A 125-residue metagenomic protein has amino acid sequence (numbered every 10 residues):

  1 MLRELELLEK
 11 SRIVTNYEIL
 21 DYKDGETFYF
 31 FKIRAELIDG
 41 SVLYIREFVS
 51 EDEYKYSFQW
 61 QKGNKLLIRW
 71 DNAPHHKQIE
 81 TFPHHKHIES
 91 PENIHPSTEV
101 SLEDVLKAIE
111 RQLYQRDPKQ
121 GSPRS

Functional and structural regions predicted by a protein language model:
M1-Y44, V49-E51, P123: Negatively charged, low-complexity tracts enriched in Asp/Glu with abundant Ser/Thr
T15, E26, K65, S97-T98: Generic secretory/membrane-interface signal
T27, D52-N64, L106-Q115: Hydrophobic transmembrane alpha-helix bundles
G40, F58-Q59, H85, T98 (+1 more regions): Aromatic-enriched hydrophobic runs in primary sequence
E47-I94: Intrinsically disordered, low-complexity regulatory segments enriched in Ser/Thr/Pro and charged residues
S90-S125: Well-ordered alpha/beta subsegment
